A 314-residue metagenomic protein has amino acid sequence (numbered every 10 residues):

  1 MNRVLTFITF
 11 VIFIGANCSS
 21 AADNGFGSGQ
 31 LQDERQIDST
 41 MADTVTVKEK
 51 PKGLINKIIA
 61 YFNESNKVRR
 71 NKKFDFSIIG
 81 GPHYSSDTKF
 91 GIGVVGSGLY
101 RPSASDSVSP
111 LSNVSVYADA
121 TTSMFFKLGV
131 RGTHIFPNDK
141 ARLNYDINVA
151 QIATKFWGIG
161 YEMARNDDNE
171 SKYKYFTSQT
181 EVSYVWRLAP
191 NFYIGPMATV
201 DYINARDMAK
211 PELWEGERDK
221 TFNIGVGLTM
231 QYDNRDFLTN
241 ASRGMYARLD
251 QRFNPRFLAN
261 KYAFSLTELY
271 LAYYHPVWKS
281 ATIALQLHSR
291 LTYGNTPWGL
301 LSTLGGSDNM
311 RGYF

Functional and structural regions predicted by a protein language model:
M1-I55, F62: Cleavable N-terminal export/targeting peptides
V47-N56, A60-R69, F74-H83: Interface/linker segment at the passenger-translocator junction of Type V secretion outer-membrane proteins
N63-R69, L99-S105, R131-N138, V182-P190 (+4 more regions): Outer-membrane beta-barrel proteins
V68-S77, H83-D219: Gram-negative/organellar outer-membrane beta-barrel architecture
F76-I78, S112-V116, A141-I147, I194-P196 (+4 more regions): Transmembrane beta-strands of outer-membrane beta-barrel proteins
A118-K127, K155-E162, S183-P190, N223 (+4 more regions): Noncatalytic linker/hinge segments flanking ATPase motor cores
D207-N234, R311-Y313: Outer-membrane beta-barrel transmembrane domain signature of Gram-negative proteins, especially the mid-to-C-terminal
G227, Q231, R235-F314: C-terminal outer-membrane beta-barrel translocator/porin domains of Gram-negative envelope proteins and their
